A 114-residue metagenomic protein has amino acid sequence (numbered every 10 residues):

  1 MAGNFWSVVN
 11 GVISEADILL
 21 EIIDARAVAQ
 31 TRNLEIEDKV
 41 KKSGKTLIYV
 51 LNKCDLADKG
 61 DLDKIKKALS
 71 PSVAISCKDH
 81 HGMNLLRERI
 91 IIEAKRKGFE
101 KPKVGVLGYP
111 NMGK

Functional and structural regions predicted by a protein language model:
M1-S43: N-terminal accessory targeting/assembly segments
I23, L51-N52: Active-site flanking residues adjacent to catalytic metal/cofactor-binding acidic residues
K45-I48, C54-Y109: Canonical P-loop GTPase G-domain recognition
M112: ATP-binding Walker
